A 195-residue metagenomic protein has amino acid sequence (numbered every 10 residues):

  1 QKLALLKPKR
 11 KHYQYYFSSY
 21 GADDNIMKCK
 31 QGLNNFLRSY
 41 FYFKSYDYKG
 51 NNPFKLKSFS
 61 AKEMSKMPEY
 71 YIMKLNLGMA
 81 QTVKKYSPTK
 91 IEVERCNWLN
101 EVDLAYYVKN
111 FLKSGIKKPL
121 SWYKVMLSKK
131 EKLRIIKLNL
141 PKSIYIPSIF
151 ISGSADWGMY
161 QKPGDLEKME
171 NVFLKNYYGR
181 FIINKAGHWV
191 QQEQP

Functional and structural regions predicted by a protein language model:
K2-Y178: Flexible "cap/lid" subdomain of the alpha/beta-hydrolase fold that forms the substrate-access gate
I183-P195: Catalytic histidine-centered segment of alpha/beta-hydrolase-like enzymes
